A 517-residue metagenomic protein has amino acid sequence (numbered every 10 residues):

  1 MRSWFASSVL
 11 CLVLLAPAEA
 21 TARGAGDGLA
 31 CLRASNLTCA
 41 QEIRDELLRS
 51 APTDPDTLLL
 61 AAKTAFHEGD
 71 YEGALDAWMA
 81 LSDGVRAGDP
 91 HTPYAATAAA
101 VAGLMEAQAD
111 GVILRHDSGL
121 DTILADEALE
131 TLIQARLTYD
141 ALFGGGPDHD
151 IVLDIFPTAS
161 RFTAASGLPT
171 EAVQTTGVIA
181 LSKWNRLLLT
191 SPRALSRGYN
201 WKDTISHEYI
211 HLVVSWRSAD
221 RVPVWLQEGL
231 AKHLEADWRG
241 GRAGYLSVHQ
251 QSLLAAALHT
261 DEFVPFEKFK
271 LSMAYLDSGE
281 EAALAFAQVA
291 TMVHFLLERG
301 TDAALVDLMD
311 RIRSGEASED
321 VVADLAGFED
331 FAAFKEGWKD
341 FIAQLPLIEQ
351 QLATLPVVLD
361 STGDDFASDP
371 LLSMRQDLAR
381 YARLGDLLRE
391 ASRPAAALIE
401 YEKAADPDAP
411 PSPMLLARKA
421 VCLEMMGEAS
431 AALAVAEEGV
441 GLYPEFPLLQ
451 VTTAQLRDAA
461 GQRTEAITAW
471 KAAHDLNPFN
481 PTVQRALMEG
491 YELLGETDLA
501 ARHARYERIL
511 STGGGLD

Functional and structural regions predicted by a protein language model:
S7-A16: Bacterial N-terminal signal peptides
R23-G24, L29-E46, D76-A80, E280-A283 (+2 more regions): Beta/coil-rich, acidic/histidine-enriched accessory regions frequently appended to metallopeptidases
R23-G26, A51, H67, R242-D277 (+2 more regions): Amphipathic alpha-helical substructures
L32, L37-G73, H149: N-terminal, post-signal-peptide region of Sec/Tat-exported proteins
R33, L37, D54-P55, H67 (+12 more regions): Solvent-exposed, acidic/flexible segments
R33, R49, F66-H67, M79-R86 (+14 more regions): Sec-exported extracytoplasmic/periplasmic mature domains
G69-I113: Long amphipathic alpha-helical scaffold segments
G103-V224, L234-G241, A255, T260-F263 (+4 more regions): Juxtacatalytic substrate-recognition/specificity segment
